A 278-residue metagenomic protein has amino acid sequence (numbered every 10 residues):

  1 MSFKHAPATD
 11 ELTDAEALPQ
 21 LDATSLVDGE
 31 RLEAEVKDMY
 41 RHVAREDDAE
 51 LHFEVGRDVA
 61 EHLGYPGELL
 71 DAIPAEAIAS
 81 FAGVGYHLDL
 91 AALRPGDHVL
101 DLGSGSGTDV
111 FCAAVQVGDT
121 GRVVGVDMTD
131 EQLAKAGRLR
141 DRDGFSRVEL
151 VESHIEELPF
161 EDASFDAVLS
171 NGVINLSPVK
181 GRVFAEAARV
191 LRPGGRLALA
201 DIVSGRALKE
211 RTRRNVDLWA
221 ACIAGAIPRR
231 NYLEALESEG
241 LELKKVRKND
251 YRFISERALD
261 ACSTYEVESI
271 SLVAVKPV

Functional and structural regions predicted by a protein language model:
S2-L63: N-terminal auxiliary segments of SAM/dcSAM-dependent transferases
E54-H98, C112-Q116: Conserved alpha-helix/loop element of class I SAM-dependent methyltransferases that forms part of the SAM/SAH-binding
P95, E156-A167: A short acidic, Gly/Pro-enriched loop at the edge of an enzyme's catalytic core that lines a small-molecule cofactor
V99, V168-L169: Hydrophobic beta-strand segment of the Class I
D143-E156: Conserved SAM-binding strand-loop segment of SAM-dependent methyltransferases
G181-R196: A short glycine-rich, Lys/Arg-flanked "PGG" loop and its adjoining helix->strand segment in the class I
S204-I223: Short, glycine-/aromatic-enriched active-site segment of Class I SAM-dependent methyltransferases
A224-G240, K244-V246: Short alpha-helix
